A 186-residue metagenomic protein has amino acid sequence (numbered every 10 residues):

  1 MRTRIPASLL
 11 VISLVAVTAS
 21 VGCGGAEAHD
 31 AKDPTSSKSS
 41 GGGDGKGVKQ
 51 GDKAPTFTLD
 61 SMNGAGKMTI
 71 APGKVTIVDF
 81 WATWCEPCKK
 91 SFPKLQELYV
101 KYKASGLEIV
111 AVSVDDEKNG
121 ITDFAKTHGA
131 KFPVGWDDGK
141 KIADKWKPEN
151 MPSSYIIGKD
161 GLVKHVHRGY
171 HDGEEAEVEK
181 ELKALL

Functional and structural regions predicted by a protein language model:
M1-T56, H165, A176-E179: N-terminal targeting signals for export/organelle localization
V48-G51, T56-T76: A short beta-strand-turn-helix
F57, F80-W84, F124, F132 (+1 more regions): Conserved hydrophobic/aromatic "anchor" residues that stabilize well-ordered secondary structure elements
K74, D123-K131, D137-L185: Thiol/disulfide oxidoreductase modules built on the thioredoxin-like
I77-V78, I109: Hydrophobic beta-strand anchors of alpha/beta hydrolase catalytic cores
F80-E97: Conserved redox-active cysteine motifs that mediate thiol-disulfide chemistry, especially di-cysteine Cys-X(1-2)-Cys
G106-K118, A130-G139: Thiol-based oxidoreductase modules, predominantly thioredoxin-like and allied folds used for disulfide exchange
